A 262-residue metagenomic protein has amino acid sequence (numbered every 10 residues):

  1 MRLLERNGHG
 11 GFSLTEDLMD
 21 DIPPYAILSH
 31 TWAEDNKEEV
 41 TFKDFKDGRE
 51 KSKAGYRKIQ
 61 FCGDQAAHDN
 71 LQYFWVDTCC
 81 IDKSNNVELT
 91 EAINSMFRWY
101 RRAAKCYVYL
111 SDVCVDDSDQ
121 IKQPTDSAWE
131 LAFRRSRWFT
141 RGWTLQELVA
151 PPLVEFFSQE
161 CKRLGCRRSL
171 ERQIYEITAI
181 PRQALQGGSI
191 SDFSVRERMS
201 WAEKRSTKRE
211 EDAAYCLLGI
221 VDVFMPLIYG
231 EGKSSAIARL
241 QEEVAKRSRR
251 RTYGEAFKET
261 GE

Functional and structural regions predicted by a protein language model:
M1-E203, E231: Intrinsically disordered, low-complexity acidic segments that are enriched in bulky aromatics
Q183-E262: Short helix/strand-capping turn motifs
